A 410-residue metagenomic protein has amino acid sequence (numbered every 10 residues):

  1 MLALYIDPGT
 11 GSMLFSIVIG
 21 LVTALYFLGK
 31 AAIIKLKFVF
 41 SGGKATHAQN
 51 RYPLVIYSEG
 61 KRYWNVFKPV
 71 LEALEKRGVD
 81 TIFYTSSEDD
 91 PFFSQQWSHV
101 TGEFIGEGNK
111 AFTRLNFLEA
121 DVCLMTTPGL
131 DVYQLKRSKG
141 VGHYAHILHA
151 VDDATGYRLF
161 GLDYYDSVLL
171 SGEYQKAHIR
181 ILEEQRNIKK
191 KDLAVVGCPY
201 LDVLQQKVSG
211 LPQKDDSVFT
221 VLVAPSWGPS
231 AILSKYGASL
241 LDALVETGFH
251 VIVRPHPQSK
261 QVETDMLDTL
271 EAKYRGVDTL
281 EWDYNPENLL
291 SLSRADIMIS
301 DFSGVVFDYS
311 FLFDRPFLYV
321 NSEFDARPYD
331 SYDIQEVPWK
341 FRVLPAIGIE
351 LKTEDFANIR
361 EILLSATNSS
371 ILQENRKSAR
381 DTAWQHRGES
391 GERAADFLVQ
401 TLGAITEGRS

Functional and structural regions predicted by a protein language model:
M1-G9: Short, strongly hydrophobic alpha-helical membrane anchors
F38-Y52: N-terminal signal-anchor transmembrane helix
P53-Q205: Active-site and donor-binding regions of nucleotide-sugar-utilizing enzymes
R62-G78, P199-L270, I349, T353-F356 (+3 more regions): Conserved catalytic-core segment of nucleotide-activated headgroup transferases in glycan assembly
T85-S98, E246-W282: Catalytic donor nucleotide-activated moiety binding site of glycosyltransferases and closely related
K190, G304-T382: Catalytic binding pocket for nucleotide-activated donors in carbohydrate/polymer assembly enzymes
D265-F307, L312: Donor nucleotide-activated moiety binding/catalytic core segment of transferases that use nucleotide-activated donors
R387-S410: C-terminal alpha-helical cap of glycosyltransferases
